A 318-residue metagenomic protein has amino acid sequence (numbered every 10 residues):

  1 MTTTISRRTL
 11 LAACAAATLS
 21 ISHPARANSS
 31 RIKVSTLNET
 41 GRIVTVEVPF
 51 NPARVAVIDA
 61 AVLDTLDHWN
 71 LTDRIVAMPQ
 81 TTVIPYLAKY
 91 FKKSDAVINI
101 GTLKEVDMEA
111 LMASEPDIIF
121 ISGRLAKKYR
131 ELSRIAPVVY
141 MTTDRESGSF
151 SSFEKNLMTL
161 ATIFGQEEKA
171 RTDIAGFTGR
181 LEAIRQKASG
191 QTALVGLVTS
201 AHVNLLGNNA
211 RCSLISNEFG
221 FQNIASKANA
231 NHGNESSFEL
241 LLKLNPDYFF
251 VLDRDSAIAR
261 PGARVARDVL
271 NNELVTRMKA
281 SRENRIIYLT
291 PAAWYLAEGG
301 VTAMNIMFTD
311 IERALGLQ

Functional and structural regions predicted by a protein language model:
T9-A27: N-terminal export signals
E39-R42, I100-D107, N229-S237: Short helix-initiation/N-cap motifs at beta->coil->alpha
R54, V251-Q318: Structured C-terminal subdomain patch of bacterial secreted/periplasmic proteins
R54-A110: A short, structured surface patch at a secondary-structure boundary
R54-L66, E168-F221: Basic- and aromatic-lined ligand-binding clefts that recognize polyanionic substrates
T72, A88-K93, T162, L205-K227: Ligand-binding cleft/hinge of the Venus flytrap
E115-I121, N245-F249: Proline-aspartate-enriched helix->loop->beta-strand connector
K128-S200, R285, A293-Q318: Extracytoplasmic substrate-binding proteins
